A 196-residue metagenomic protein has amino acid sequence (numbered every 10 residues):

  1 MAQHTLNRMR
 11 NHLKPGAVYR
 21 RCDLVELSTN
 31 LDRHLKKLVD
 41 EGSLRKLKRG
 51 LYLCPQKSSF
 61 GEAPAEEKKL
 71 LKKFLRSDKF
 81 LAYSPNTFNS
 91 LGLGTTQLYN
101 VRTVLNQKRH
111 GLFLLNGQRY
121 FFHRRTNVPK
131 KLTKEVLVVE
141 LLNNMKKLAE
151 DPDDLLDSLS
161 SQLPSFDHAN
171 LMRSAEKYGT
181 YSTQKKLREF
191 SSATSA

Functional and structural regions predicted by a protein language model:
M1-L75: Short beta-edge/loop segments at beta->alpha junctions of small alpha/beta modules that act as binding/recognition
N30-L31, G94, Y181: Short coil/loop linkers at secondary-structure junctions
L31, Y83-S84, K134: Amphipathic alpha-helical interface surfaces
L38, T87-F88, A175: Hydrophobic alpha-helix position signal
E41, L91-G94, M145, Y178: Residues at alpha-helix termini
K46-Q56, L71-N116: Short gly/ser-rich loop at a beta-strand->alpha-helix junction or flexible surface loop bordering the NTP-binding
N116-R124: A short, charged helix-loop
R125-A196: Hydrophobic alpha-helical interaction segments
